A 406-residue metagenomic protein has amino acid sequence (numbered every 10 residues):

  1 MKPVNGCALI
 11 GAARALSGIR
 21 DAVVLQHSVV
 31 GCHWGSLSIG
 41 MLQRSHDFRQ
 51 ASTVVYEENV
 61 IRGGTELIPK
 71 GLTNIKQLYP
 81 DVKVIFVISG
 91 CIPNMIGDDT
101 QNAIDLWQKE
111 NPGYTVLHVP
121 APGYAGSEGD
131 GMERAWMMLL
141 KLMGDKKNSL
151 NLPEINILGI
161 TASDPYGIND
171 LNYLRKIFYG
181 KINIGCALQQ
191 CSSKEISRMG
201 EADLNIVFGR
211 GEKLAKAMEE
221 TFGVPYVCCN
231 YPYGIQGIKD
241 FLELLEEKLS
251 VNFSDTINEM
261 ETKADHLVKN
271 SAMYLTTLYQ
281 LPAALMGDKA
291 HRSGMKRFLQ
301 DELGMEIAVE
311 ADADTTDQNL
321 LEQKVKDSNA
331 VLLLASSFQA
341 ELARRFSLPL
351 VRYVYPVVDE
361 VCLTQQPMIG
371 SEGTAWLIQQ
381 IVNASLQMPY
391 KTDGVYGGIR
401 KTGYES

Functional and structural regions predicted by a protein language model:
M1-S406: An N-terminal assembly and electron-transfer interface module characteristic of large anaerobic redox and radical
